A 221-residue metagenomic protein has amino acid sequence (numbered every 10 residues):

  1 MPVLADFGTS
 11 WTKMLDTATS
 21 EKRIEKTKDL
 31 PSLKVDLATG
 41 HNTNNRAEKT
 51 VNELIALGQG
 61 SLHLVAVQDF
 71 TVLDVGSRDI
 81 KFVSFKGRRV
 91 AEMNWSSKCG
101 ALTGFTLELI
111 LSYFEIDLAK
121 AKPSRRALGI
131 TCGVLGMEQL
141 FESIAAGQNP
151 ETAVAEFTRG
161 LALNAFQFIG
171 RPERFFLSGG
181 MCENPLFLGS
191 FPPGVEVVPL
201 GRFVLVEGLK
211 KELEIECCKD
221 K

Functional and structural regions predicted by a protein language model:
M1, E48-R88, F166, E207-E214: Conserved phosphate-binding catalytic cores of ATP/NTP-utilizing and phosphoryl-transfer enzymes
M1-Q59, D69, G189-V195: N-terminal glycine/serine-rich phosphate-binding loop of ATP-dependent small-molecule kinases, especially carbohydrate
D6-S10, D74-D79, G179-C182: A short acidic Gly-Thr/Ser loop motif
H41-N44, P172-F191, V198-L200: Glycine-rich phosphate-binding loops at beta-strand->alpha-helix junctions
K49-Q59, L73-S77, W95-L102, V154-E156 (+1 more regions): Active-site nucleophile and cofactor-binding loops and adjacent substrate-binding regions of central metabolic enzymes
Q59-H63, G104-L107, E196-K221: Glycine-rich phosphate-binding/hydrolytic loop that grips phosphoryl groups
R89-G133, E142, G201, G208-E212: Glycine-rich phosphate-binding loop plus the immediately following alpha-helix
G133-R174, V198: Adenine-nucleotide phosphate-binding core of ATP-dependent small-molecule kinases
